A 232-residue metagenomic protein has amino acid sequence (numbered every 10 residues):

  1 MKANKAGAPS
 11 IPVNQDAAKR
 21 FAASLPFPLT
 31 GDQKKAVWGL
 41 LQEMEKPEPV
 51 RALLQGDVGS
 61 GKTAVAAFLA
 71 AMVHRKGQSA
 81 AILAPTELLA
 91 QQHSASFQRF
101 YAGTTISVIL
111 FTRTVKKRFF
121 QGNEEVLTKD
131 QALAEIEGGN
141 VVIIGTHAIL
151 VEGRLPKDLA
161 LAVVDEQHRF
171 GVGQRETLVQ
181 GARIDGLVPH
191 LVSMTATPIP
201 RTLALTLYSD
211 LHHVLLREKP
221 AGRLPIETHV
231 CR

Functional and structural regions predicted by a protein language model:
M1-S60, A64-A81: Pre-Walker A segment
G56, T146-H147, D165-E166: Walker B catalytic acidic pair
M72, K157-L159, R169-M194: Short, conserved "post-DEAD/DEAH" coupling segment immediately C-terminal to helicase motif II within the SF2/RecA-like
M72-F100: Conserved Walker A/P-loop ATP-binding site and its immediately adjacent core in helicase/helicase-like ATPase domains
G77-A80, S107, G138-V142, D158-L161 (+2 more regions): Loop/turn-to-beta-strand initiation segments
L89-L127: Conserved helix-turn-beta segment of the N-terminal RecA-like "Helicase ATP-binding" lobe in SF1/SF2 helicases
T114-I143, L150-L159, A182: Conserved motor-coupling elements within RecA-like helicase/translocase cores
L207-R232: Conserved interdomain linker/interface between the two RecA-like ATPase lobes of SF2 helicase motors
